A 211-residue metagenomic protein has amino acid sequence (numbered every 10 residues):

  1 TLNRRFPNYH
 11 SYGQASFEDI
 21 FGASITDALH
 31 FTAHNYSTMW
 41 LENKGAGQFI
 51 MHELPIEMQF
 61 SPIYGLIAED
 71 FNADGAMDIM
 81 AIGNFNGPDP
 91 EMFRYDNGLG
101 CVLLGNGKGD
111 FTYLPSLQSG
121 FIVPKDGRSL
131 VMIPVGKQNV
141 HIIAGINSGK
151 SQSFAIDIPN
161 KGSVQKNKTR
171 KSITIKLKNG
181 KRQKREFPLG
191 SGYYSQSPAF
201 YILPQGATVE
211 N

Functional and structural regions predicted by a protein language model:
T1-A15: Extended catalytic-interface subdomain
H10, Q14, A23-G65, M80-N211: Gly/Ser/Thr/Pro-enriched helix-cap/hinge segments flanking short amphipathic alpha-helices
D74, D78: Acidic carboxylate motifs that coordinate Ca2+ or other divalent cations, activating on Asp/Glu
